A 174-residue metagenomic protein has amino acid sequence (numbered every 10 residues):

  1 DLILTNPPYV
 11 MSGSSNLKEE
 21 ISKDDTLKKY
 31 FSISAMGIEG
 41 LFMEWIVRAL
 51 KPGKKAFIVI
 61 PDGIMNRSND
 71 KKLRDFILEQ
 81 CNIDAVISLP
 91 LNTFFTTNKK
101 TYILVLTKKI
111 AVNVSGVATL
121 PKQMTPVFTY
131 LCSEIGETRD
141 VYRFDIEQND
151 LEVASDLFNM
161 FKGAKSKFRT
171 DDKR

Functional and structural regions predicted by a protein language model:
L2-R174: A conserved structural/catalytic subdomain of Rossmann-like adenosyl-cofactor enzymes
